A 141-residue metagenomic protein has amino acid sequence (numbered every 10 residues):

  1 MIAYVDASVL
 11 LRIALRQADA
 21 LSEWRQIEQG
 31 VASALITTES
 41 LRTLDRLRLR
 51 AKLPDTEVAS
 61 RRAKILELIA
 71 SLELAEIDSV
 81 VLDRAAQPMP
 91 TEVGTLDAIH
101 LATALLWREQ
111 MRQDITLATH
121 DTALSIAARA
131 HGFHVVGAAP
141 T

Functional and structural regions predicted by a protein language model:
M1-T37, L47-S60, A139-T141: Short, well-structured N-terminal submotif of metal-dependent ribonuclease cores
I2, S33, L106-T141: Acidic, PIN/NYN-like endoribonuclease modules and their adjacent C-terminal/linker elements
V5, A32, E76, T95-A98 (+1 more regions): Short beta-strand scaffold positions
L10, I36, V81, H100 (+1 more regions): Alpha-helix capping/helix-boundary segments
S22, A32, D45-R48, D55-E57 (+5 more regions): Anionic, Ser/Thr-rich low-complexity intrinsically disordered regions
Q26-G30, Q87-V93: A short glycine/serine-rich beta->alpha loop
R42-L49, L105-L106: Short glycine/serine- and small hydrophobic-enriched flexible loop segments
E67-T91, A98-T103: Acidic catalytic patch
